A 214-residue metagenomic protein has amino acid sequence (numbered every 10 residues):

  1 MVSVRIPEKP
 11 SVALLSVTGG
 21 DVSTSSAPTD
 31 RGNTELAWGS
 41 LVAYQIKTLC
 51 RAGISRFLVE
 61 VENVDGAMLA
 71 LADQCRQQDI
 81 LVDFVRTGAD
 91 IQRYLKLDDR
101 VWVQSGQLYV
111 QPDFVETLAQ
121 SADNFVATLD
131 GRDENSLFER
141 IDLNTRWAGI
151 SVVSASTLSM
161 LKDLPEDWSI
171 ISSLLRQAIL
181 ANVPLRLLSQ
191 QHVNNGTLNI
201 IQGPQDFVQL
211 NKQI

Functional and structural regions predicted by a protein language model:
M1-S3, T197-I214: Left-handed beta-helix
V2-G66: N-terminal glycine-rich phosphate-binding loop and ensuing alpha1 helix
R5-K9, C50-G53, Y94-D98, A119-D123: Flexible, charged surface loops at secondary-structure boundaries
L15-T18, L58-V61, Q104-S105, A127-L129 (+1 more regions): Conserved beta-strand segments of the P-loop GTPase G domain that flank and frequently precede/overlap
E62-D113, T117: Short phosphate-binding loop-to-helix
V85-T87, T128, L188-Q190: Conserved beta-strand termini and adjacent loop/short-helix elements that scaffold enzyme active sites in alpha/beta
K96-D98, L108-L180: Conserved core of the sugar-phosphate nucleotidyltransferase
Q177-N194, L198, Q205-V208: Catalytic donor-sugar/metal-binding loop of nucleotide-sugar-dependent glycosyltransferases
